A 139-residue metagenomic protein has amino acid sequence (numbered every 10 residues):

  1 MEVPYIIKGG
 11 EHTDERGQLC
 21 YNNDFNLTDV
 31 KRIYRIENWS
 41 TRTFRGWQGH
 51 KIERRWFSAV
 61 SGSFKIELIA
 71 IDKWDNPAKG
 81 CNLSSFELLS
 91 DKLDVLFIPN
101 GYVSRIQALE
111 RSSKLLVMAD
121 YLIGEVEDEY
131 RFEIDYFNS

Functional and structural regions predicted by a protein language model:
M1-D91, R111-S139: Non-catalytic, conserved peripheral segments adjacent to functional cores
L88-E110: Conserved metal-binding segment of the jelly-roll/cupin
